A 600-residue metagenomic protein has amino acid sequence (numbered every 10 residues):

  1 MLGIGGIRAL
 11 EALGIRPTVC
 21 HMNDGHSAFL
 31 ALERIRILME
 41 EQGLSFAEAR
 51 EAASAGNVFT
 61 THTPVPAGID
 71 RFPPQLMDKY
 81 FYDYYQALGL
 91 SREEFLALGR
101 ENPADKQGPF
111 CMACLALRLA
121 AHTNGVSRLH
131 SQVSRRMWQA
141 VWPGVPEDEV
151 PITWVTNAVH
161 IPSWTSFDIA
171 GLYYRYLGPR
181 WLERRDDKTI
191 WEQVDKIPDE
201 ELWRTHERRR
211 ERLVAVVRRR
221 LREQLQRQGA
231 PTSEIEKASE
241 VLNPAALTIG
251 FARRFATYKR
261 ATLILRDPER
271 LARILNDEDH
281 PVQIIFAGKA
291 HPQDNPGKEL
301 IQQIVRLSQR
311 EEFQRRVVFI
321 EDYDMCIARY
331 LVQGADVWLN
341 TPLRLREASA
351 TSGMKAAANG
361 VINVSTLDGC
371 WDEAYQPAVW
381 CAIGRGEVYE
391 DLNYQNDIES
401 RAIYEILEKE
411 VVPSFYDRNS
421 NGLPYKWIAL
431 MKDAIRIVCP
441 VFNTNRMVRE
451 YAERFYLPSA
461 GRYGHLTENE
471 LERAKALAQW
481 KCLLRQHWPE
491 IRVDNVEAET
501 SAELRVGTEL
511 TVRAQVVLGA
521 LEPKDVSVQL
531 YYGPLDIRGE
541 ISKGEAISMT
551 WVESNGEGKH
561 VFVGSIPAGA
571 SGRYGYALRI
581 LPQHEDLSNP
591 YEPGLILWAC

Functional and structural regions predicted by a protein language model:
M1-C600: Catalytic cores of carbohydrate-active enzymes across secretory and cytosolic contexts
